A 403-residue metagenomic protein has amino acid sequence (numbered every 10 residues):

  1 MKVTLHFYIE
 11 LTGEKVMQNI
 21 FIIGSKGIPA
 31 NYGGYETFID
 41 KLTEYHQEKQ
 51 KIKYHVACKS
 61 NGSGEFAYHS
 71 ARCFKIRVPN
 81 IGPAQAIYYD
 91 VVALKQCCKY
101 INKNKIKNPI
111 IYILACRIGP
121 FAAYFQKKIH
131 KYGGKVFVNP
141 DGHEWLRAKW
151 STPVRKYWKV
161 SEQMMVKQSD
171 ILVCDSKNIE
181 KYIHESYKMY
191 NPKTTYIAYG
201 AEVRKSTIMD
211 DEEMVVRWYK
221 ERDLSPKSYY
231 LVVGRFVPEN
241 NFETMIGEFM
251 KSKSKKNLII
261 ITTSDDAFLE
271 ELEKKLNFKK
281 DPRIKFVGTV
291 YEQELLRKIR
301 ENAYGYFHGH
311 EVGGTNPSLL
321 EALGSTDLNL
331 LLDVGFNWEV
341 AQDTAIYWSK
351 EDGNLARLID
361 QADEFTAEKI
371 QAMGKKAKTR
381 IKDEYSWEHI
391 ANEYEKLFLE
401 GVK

Functional and structural regions predicted by a protein language model:
F21-I23, K220-N240, I246-K253, I259: Conserved donor-binding/catalytic core segment of Leloir-type glycosyltransferases
I23-N31, Y45-P83, N178-E180, H184-K188 (+1 more regions): N-terminal strand-loop element at the rim of the active site of nucleotide-sugar-dependent glycosyltransferases
C58-G62, A201, V233, N257-L272 (+1 more regions): Glycosyltransferase donor-sugar binding loop
I87-Q96, N108-P140, G314: An aromatic- and histidine-rich active-site surface loop
V154-L172: Membrane-proximal helix-turn-helix segments that form the acceptor-binding/catalytic region of lipid-linked
K167-T194, A198-S206, V215, Y394: A short, active-site helix/loop in glycosyltransferases that binds the activated sugar's phosphate group
K298-G314, D327-L328: Acidic donor-binding loop of glycosyltransferase active sites
A345-G353, Q361-A367: Conserved acidic donor-binding segment of nucleotide-sugar-dependent glycosyltransferases
